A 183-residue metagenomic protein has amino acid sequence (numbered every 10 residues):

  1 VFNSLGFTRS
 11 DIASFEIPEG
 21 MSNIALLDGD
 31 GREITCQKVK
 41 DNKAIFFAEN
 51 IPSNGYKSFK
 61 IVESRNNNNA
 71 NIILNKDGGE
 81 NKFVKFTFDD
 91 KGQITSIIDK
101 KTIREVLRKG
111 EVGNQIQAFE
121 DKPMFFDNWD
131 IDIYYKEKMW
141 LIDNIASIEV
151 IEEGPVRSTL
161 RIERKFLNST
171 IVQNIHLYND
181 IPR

Functional and structural regions predicted by a protein language model:
V1-R183: Catalytic and substrate-binding regions of extracellular carbohydrate-active enzymes, especially polysaccharide lyases
